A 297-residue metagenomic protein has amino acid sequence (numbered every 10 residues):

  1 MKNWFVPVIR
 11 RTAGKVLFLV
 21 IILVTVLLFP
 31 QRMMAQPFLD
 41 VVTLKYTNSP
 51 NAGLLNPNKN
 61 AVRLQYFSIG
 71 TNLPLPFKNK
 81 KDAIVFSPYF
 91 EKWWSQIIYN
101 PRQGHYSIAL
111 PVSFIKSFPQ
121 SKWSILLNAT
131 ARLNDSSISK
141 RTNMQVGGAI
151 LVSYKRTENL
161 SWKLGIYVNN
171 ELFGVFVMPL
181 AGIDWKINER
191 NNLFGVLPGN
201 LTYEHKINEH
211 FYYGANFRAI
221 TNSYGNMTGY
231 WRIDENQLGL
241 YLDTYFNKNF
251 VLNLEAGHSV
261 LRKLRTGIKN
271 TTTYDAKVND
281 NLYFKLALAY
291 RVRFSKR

Functional and structural regions predicted by a protein language model:
A35-Q96: Short glycine/proline- and aromatic-enriched beta-strand/turn motifs that initiate or cap beta-hairpins
V42-P50, F86-K92, L127-A131, L164-V168 (+4 more regions): Transmembrane beta-barrel strands of outer-membrane/channel proteins
S49-L55, E91-Y99, S117, T130-I138 (+7 more regions): Sequence/structural signature of outer-membrane beta-barrel proteins
A61-F67, R102-I108, K140-V146, V175-P179 (+4 more regions): Residues that define the transmembrane beta-barrel architecture of outer-membrane proteins
F67-L73, I108-F114, G148-I150, A181 (+3 more regions): Membrane-embedded beta-strands of outer-membrane beta-barrel proteins, especially the hydrophobic/small aromatic
L73-L75, K116-F118, Y154, W185 (+5 more regions): Residue-level signature of outer-membrane beta-barrel architecture
F77-I84, Q120-I125, E158-L164, R190-L193 (+3 more regions): Repeated loop/turn-to-beta-strand initiation elements of outer-membrane beta-barrel proteins
L180-K186, L242, K277-R297: Outer-membrane beta-barrel "beta-signal"
